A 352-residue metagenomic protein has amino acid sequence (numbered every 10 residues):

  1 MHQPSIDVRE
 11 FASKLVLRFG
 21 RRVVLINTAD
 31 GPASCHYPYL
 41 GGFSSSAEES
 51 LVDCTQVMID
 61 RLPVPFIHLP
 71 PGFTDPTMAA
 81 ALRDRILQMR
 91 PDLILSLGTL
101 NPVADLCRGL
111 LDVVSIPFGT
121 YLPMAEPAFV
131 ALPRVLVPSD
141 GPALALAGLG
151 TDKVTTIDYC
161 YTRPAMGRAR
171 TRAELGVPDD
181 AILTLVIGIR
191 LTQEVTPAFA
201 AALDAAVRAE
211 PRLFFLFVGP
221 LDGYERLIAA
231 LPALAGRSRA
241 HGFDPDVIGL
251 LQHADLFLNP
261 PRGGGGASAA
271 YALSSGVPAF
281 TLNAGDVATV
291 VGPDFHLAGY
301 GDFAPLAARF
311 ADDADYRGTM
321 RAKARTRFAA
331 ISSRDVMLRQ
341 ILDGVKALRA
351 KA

Functional and structural regions predicted by a protein language model:
M1-A47: N-terminal subdomain of nucleotide-sugar transferases
P4-L15, P138, L149-G236: Conserved catalytic-core segment of nucleotide-activated headgroup transferases in glycan assembly
G72-M78, L221-G223, S238-L250, G264-G265: Conserved active-site histidine-acidic residue motif and adjacent donor-binding/catalytic loop of glycosyltransferases
R83-D84, Q88, F243-A254, S274: Short acidic alpha-helix that forms the nucleotide-activated donor recognition element in Leloir-type transferases
M89-L93, Q252-G265, V277: Acidic donor-binding loop of glycosyltransferase active sites
L110-M166: Active-site-proximal region of nucleotide-activated glycan assembly enzymes, centered on histidine/acidic-rich loops
T151, P261-F328: Catalytic binding pocket for nucleotide-activated donors in carbohydrate/polymer assembly enzymes
S333-A352: C-terminal alpha-helical cap of glycosyltransferases
